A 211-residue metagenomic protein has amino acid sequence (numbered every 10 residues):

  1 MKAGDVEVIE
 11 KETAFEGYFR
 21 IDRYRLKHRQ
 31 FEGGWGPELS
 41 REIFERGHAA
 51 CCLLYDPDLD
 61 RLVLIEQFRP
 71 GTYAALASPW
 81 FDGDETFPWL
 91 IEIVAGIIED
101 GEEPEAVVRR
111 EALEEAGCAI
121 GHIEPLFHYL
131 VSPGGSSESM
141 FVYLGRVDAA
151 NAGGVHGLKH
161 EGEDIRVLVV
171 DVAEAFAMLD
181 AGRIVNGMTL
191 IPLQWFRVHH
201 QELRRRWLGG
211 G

Functional and structural regions predicted by a protein language model:
M1-E12: A short, amphipathic edge element
E7, A119-L126: A short coil-to-beta-strand element that immediately follows conserved catalytic motifs
K11-A14, F127-S132: Short, solvent-exposed loop/turn elements at beta->coil junctions and helix N-caps that rim active or binding pockets
E16-R61, Q67, G71-A77: Acidic, metal-coordinating catalytic segment for phosphate/diphosphate chemistry, firing primarily on the Nudix
R20, L26-F31, P133-G153: Active-site-adjacent beta-strand/loop module that shapes the phosphate/pyrophosphate-binding cleft
R41-F44, D58-R110, K159-E161, I165: Conserved Nudix-box catalytic region and its N-terminal flanking loop in Nudix hydrolases and closely related
G157-R183: NUDIX/MutT-family hydrolases
Q201-G211: Acidic two-metal-ion nuclease catalytic site recognized across multiple nuclease folds, prominently DnaQ/RNase D-T
